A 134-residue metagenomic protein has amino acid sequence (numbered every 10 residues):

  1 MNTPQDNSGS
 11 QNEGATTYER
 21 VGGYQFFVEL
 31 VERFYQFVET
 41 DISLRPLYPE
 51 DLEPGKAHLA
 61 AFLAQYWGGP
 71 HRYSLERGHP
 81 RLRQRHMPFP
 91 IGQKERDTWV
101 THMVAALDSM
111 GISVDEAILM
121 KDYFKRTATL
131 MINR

Functional and structural regions predicted by a protein language model:
M1-R134: Core of compact, soluble alpha-helical bundle domains
